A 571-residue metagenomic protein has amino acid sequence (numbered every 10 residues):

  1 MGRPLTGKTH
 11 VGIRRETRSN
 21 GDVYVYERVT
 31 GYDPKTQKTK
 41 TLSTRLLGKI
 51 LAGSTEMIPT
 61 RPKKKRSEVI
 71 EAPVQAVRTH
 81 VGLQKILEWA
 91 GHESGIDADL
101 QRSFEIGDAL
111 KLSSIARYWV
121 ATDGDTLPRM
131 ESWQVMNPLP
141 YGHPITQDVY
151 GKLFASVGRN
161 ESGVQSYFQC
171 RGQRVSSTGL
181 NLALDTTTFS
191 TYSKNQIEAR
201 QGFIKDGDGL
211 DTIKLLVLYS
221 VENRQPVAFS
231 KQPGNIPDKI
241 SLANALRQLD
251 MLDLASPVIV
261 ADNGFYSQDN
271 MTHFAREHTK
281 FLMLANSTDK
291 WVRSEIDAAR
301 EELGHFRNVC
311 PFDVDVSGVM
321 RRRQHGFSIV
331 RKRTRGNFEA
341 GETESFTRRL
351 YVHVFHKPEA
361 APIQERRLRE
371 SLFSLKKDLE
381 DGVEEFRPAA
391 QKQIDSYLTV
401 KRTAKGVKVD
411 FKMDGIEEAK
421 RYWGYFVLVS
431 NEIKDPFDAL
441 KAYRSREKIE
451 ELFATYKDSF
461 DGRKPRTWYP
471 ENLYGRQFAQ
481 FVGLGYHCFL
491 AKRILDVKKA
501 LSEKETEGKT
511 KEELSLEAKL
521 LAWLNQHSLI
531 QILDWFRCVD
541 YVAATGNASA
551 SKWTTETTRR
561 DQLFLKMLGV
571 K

Functional and structural regions predicted by a protein language model:
M1-N195, L215-S230, N235, A243 (+4 more regions): Dynamic "connector" segments at or just before major functional cores
P34, N137-H143, E161, V175-T178 (+5 more regions): Secondary-structure transition/capping motifs at alpha-helix termini and the adjoining loop/turn into the next element
D108-L110, T122, L180, G209-T212 (+4 more regions): Secondary-structure capping and boundary motifs in well-ordered enzyme cores
D185-T187, N263-M271, Q391-V400, D458-P465 (+2 more regions): A glycine-rich phosphate-binding loop feature that marks nucleotide/adenosyl-phosphate handling sites
T191-K205: Flexible, glycine/threonine-enriched loop-and-boundary segments that flank and lead into catalytic domains of large
D211, F229-K231, K280-A442, K511 (+1 more regions): An anionic, glycine-rich sequence signature occurring as long contiguous blocks
S230-R247, M251-L252, V258, F265-F312 (+1 more regions): Catalytic or ion-translocation cores adjacent to nucleophile or general acid/base/metal-coordination motifs in diverse
A439-R466: Short amphipathic alpha-helical "interface-anchor" segments enriched in bulky aromatics
